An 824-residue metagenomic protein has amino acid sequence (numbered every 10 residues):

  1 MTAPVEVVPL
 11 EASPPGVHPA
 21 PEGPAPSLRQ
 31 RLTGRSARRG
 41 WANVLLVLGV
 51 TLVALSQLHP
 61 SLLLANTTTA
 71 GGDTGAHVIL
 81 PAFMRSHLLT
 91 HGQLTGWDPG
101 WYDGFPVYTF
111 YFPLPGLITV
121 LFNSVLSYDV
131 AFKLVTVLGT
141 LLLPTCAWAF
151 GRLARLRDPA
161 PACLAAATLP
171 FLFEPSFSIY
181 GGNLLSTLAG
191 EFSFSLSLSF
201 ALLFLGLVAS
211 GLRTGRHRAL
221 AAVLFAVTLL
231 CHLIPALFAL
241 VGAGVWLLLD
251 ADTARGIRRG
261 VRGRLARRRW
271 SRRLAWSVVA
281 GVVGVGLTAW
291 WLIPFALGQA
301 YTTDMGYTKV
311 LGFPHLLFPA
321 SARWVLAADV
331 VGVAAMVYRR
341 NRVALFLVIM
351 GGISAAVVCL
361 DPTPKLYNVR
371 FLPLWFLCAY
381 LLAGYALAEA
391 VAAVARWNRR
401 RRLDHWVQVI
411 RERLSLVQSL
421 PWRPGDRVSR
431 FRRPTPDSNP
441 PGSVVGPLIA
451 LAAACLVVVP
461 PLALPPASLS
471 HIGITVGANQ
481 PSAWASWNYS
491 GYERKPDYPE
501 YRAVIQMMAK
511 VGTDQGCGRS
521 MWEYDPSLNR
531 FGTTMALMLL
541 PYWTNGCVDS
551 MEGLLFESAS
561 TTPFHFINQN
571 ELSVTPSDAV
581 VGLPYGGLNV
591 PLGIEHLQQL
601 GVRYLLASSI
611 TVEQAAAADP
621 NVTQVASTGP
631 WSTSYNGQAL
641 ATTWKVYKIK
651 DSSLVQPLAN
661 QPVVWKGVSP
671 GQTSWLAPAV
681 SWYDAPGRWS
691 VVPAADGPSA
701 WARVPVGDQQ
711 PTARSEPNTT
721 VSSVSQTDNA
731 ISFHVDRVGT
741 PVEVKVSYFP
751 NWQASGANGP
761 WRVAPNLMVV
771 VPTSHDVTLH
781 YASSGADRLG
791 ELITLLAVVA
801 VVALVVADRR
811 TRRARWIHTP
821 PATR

Functional and structural regions predicted by a protein language model:
T2-G491, A503-G516, Y604-A607, D708 (+1 more regions): Membrane-embedded transmembrane-helix bundle of lipid-linked glycan/lipid transferases
F83, F225, I353-S354, V458-K495 (+4 more regions): Extracytoplasmic/lumenal acceptor-recognition loop(s) of multi-pass membrane glycoenzymes
A201, D497-Y501, G586-G587: A conditional alpha-helix N-cap/helix-loop micro-motif detector
I234, P526-R530, L605, I610-E613: Solvent-exposed loop/turn segments at secondary-structure junctions within structured extracellular/periplasmic domains
F238-A239, A296, N529-G532, V612-A617 (+1 more regions): Extracytoplasmic/secreted cell-surface and envelope-processing proteins
L287, D696-R824: Active-site-proximal, structured, solvent-exposed surfaces of multi-pass membrane proteins that position macromolecular
I594, I610-A617, R824: Long, low-complexity intrinsically disordered regions enriched in Ser/Thr/Asp/Glu with frequent Gly/Pro
V612-K648: Short acidic, glycine/proline-enriched helix-loop-strand junctions
